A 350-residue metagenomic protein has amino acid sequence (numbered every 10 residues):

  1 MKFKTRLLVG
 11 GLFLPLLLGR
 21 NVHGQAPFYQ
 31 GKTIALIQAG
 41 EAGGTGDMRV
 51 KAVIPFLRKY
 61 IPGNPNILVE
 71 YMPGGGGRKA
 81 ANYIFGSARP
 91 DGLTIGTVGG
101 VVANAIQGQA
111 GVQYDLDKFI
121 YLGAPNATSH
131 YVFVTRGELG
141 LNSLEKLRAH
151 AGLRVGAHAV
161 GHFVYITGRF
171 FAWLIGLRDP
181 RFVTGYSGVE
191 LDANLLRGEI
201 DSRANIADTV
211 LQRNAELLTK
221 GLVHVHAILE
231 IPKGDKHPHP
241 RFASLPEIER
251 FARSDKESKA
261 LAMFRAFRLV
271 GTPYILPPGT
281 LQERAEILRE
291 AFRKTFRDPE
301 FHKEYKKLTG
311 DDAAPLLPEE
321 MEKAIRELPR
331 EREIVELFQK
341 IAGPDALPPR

Functional and structural regions predicted by a protein language model:
M1-V9: Bacterial N-terminal signal peptides that target proteins for export
L7, P73-G76, T309-D312: Short, internal active-site loops enriched in acidic
V9-G19: Bacterial N-terminal signal peptides
R20-G24: Sec/Tat signal peptide C-region and signal peptidase I cleavage site
A26-G271, P329, G343-P349: Conserved hydrophobic/amphipathic secondary-structure segments that form or flank ligand- or partner-binding grooves
Q30-K32, K220-G221, V225-H226, A243 (+2 more regions): An extracytoplasmic/periplasmic, membrane-proximal ligand-sensing/linker region
E41-A42, P277-L281: Structural beta->alpha junctions
G271-P277: A short beta-strand structural signal in non-transmembrane regions
